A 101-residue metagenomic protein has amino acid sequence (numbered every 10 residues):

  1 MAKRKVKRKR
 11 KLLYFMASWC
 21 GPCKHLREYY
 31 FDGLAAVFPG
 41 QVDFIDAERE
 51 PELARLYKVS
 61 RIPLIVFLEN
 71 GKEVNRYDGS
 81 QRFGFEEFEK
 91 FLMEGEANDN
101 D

Functional and structural regions predicted by a protein language model:
K5-S18: Short active-site neighborhood of thiol/selenol oxidoreductases, capturing the structured segment around
F15, F38-E52: Thiol-based oxidoreductase modules, predominantly thioredoxin-like and allied folds used for disulfide exchange
C20-C23, I65: The canonical Cys-X-X-Cys-His
C23-V37: Typically the conserved alpha-helix immediately C-terminal to a functionally engaged Cys/Sec in thioredoxin-like
H25-E28, L56-Y57, F83: Chalcogenol-based redox active-site neighborhoods
E50-L53, R82-G84: Short loop/turn elements that flank and shape the SAM/SAH-binding pocket of Class I
Y57-V66: Structural micro-motif
F67-D101: Non-catalytic, surface beta->alpha helical segment in thiol-disulfide oxidoreductase systems
